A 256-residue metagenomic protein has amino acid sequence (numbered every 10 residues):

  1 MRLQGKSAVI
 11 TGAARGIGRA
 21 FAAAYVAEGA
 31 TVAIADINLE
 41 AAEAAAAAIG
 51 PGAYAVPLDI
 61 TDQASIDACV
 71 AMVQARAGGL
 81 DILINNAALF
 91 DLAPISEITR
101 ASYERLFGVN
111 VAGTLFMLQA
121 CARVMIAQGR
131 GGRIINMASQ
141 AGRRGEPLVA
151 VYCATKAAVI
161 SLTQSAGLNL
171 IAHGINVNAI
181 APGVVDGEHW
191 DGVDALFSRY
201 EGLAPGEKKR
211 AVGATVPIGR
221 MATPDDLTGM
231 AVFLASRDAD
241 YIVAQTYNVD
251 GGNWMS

Functional and structural regions predicted by a protein language model:
Q4, R144, V232, V243-S256: Short C-terminal tail/terminal secondary-structure segment of NAD(P)H-dependent dehydrogenase/reductase domains
P94-I95, S102-F107, V212: Substrate-binding pocket helix/loop in short-chain dehydrogenase/reductase
S96, R144-A150, A172-H173, G219 (+1 more regions): Active-site loop immediately N-terminal to the catalytic Tyr-X3-Lys motif of short-chain dehydrogenase/reductase
L118, T155, T163: Active-site helix of classical SDR
R123, L168-N169, D240: Alpha-helical segment proximal to the catalytic Tyr-Lys
S139: Residue(s) in the substrate-gating loop at a strand-loop-helix junction that position the organic substrate next
I171, N176, I242-A244: Short, small/polar-rich loop/turn modules that mediate ligand/substrate recognition or access, typified
